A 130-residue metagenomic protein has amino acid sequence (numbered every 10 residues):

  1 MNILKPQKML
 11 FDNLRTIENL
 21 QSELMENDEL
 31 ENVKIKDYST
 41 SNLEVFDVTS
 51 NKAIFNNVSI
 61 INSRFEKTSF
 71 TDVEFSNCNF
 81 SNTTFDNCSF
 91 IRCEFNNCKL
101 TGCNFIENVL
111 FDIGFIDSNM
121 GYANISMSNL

Functional and structural regions predicted by a protein language model:
I3-L130: Tandem repeat scaffolds
